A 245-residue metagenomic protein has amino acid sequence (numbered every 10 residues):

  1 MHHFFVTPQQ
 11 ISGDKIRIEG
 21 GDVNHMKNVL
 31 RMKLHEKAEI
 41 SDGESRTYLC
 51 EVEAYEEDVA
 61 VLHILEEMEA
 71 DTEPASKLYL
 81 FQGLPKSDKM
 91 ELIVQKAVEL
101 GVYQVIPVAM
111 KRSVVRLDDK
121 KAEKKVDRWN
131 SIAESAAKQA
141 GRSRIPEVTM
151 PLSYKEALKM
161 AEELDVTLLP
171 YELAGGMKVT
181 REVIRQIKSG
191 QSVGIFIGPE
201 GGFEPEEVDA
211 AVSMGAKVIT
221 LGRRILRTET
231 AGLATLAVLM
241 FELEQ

Functional and structural regions predicted by a protein language model:
M1-E69: N-terminal positively charged helical leader segments and presequences
H2, D14, L34-E36, R46-Y48 (+6 more regions): A generic structural signal for short beta-strands and their flanking turns/coil linkers
I16-I18, A75-Y79, Q191-G194, S213-L221: Glycine/charged-rich beta-loop-alpha catalytic/anionic-binding loops adjacent to active sites
L65, D71-L169: RNA substrate-binding interface of SAM-dependent RNA methyltransferases
A122-V126, Q186, A237-V238: Short, hinge-like loop/turn segments at secondary-structure boundaries
L164-G202, E206-E207, A216-T220: Active-site/ligand-binding-proximal alpha/beta "capping" segment
E204-Q245: Structured adenosyl-cofactor binding patch, chiefly the S-adenosyl-L-methionine
